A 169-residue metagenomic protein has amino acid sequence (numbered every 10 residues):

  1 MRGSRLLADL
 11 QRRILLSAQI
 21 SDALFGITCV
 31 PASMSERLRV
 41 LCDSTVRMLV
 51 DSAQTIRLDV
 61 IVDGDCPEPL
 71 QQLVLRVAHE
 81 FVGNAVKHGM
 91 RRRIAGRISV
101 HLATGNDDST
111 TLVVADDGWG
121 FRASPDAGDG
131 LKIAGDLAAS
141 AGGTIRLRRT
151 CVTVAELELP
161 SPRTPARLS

Functional and structural regions predicted by a protein language model:
L7-L15, Q19, A23, I27-Q54: Short beta-to-alpha transition helix within the HATPase_c
A32, V50-I98, P125: Conserved short strand/loop->alpha-helix "switch" segment adjacent to the catalytic nucleotide/phosphoryl-transfer site
A95-D108: Short beta-strand/loop element within the Bergerat-fold HATPase_c
D108-L112, T153: Short beta-strand element(s) in the Bergerat
D116: Acidic ATP/Mg2+-coordinating residue in the GHKL
W119-G120: Glycine-rich G1-box
A123-R149: ATP phosphate-binding glycine-rich loop and adjacent ATP-lid/helix-beta elements within ATP-binding kinase/ATPase
V152-A166: Short C-terminal beta-strand
